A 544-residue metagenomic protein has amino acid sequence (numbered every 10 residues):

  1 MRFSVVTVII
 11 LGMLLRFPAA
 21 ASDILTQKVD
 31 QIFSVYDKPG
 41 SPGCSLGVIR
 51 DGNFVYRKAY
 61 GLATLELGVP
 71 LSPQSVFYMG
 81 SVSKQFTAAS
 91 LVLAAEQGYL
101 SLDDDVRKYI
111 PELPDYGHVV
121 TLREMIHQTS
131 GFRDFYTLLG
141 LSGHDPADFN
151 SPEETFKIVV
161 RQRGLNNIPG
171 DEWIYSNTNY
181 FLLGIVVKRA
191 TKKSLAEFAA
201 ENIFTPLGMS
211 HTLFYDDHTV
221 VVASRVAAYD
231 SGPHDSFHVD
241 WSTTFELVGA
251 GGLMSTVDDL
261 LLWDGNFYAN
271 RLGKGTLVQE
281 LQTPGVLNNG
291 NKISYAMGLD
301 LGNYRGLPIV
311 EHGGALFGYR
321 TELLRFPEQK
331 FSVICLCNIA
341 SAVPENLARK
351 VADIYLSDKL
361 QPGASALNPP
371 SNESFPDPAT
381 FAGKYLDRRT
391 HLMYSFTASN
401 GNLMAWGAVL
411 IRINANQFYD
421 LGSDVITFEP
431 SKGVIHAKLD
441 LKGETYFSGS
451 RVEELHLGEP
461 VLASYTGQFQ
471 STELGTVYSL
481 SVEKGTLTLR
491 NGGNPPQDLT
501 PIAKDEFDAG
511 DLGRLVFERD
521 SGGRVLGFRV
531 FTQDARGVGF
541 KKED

Functional and structural regions predicted by a protein language model:
V6-R16: Bacterial N-terminal signal peptides
A19-A21, R349-D544: Peripheral terminal and inter-domain segments
S22-M79, Y99-D104, K157-G164, F237: Short, conserved catalytic-motif segment at the N-terminal edge
F33, L46, G52, V76-D103 (+3 more regions): Active-site SXXK
G40-G43, F317-R320, T390, L474 (+1 more regions): Short, small/polar residue-rich loop motifs at catalytic or cofactor-binding pockets
T64, G117-P327: Short, surface-exposed loop or secondary-structure junction motifs that flank catalytic or metal-binding residues
E311, E322-I339, I435-L439, L526-V530: Short, well-ordered beta-strand elements
F317-Q361: Structured C-terminal helix/loop/strand segments within mature extracytoplasmic catalytic/sensor domains
